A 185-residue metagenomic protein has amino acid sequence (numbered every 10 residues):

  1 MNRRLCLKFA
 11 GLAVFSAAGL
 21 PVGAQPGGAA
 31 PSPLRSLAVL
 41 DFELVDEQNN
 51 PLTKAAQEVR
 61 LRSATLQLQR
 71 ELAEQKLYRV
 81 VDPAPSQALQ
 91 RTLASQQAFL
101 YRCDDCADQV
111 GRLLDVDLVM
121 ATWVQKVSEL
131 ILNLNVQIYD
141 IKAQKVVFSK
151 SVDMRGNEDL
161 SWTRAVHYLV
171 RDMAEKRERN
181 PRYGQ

Functional and structural regions predicted by a protein language model:
R3-L7: N-terminal export leaders
A10-V14: Sec-dependent signal peptide hydrophobic core
Q25-E47, T65-Q67, Q75-K76, D104 (+3 more regions): C-terminal/domain-edge helix-coil "capping" segments
E47-T53: A short secondary-structure junction motif
K54-R102: N-terminal segment of the mature soluble domain
D117: Conserved acidic residues
